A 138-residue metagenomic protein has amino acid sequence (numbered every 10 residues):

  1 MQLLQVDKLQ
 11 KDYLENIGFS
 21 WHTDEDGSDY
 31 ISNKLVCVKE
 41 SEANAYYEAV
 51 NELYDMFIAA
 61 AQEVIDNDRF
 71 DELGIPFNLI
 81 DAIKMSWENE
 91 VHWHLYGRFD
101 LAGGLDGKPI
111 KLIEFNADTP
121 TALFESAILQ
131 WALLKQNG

Functional and structural regions predicted by a protein language model:
M1-G138: Preference for protein termini
